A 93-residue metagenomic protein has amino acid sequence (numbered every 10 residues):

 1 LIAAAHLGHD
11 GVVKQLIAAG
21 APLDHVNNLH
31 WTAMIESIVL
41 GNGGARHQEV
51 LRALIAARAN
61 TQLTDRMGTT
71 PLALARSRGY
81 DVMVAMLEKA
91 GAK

Functional and structural regions predicted by a protein language model:
A3-H9, E36-H47, L74-Y80: Ankyrin repeat A-helix N-terminal signature
K14-P22, R52-N60, M86-A92: Ankyrin repeat domain, specifically the short helix-to-loop turn at the C-terminus of the second helix of each repeat
L23, G44-H47, T61, V82: Alpha-solenoid repeat scaffolds
R66, L74-K93: Terminal, low-structured helical/coil segments at or just beyond the last alpha-helical repeat
